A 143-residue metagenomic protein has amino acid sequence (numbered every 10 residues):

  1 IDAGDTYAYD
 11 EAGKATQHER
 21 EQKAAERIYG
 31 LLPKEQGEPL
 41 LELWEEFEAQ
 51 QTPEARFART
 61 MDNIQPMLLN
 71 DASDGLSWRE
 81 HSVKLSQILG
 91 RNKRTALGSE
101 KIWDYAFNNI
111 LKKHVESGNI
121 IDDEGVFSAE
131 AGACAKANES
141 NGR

Functional and structural regions predicted by a protein language model:
I1-R143: Alpha-helical, largely C-terminal catalytic domains that coordinate divalent metal ions via clustered Asp/Glu/His
